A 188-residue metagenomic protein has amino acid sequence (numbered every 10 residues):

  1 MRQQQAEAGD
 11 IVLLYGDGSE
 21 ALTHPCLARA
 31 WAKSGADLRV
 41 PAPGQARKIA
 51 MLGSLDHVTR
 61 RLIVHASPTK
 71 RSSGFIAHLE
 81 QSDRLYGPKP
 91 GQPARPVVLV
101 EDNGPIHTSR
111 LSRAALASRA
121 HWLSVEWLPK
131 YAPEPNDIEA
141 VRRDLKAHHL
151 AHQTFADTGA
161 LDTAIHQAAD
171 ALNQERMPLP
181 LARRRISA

Functional and structural regions predicted by a protein language model:
M1-Q81: Extended, low-complexity cationic-aromatic segments
D10-I11, I138-A188: C-terminal anion-handling pockets and recognition modules
V12, P96-V97, S124: The start of beta-strands in P-loop NTPase/AAA+ ATPase cores
L14, Q81-Q92, H166: Structured catalytic cores of enzymes that bind and process phosphorylated ligands/cofactors
G16-D17, L79, G91-T108, Y131 (+1 more regions): Acidic/histidine-rich, metal-coordinating catalytic segments
D37-G44, A117-I138: RNase H-like polynucleotidyl transferase catalytic core
R110-A114: Distinct, well-ordered alpha-helical segments
